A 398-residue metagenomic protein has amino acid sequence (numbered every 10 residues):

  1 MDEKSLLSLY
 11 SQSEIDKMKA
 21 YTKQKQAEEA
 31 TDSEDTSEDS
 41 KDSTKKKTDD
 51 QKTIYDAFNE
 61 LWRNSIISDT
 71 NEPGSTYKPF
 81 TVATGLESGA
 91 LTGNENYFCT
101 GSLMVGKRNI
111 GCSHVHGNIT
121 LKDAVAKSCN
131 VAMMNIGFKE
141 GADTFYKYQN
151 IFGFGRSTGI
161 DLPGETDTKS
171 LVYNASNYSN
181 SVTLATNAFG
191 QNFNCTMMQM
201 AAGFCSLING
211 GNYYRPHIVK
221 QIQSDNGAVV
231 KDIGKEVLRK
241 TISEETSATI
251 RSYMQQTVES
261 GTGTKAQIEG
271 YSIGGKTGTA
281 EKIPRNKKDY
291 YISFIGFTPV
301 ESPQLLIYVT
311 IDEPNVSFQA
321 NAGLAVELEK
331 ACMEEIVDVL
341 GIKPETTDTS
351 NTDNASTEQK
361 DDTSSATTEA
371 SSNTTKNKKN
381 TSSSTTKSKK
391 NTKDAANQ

Functional and structural regions predicted by a protein language model:
M1-S75, F80-I311, K393, N397-Q398: Beta-lactam-recognizing serine transpeptidase/beta-lactamase-like catalytic domain environment
V229-G234, V326-N380: Short, gly/Ser/Thr-rich active-site loops of penicillin-recognizing serine hydrolases
E244, A248, G323-A331: Short, well-ordered alpha-helical segments
K282, S365-A366, S382-T385: A periodicity- and composition-biased signal for non-globular, repetitive helical segments
E313-L324: A short acidic/glycine-rich loop-to-helix N-cap element
N373-D394: Polycationic, low-complexity disordered segments in secreted or periplasmic proteins
